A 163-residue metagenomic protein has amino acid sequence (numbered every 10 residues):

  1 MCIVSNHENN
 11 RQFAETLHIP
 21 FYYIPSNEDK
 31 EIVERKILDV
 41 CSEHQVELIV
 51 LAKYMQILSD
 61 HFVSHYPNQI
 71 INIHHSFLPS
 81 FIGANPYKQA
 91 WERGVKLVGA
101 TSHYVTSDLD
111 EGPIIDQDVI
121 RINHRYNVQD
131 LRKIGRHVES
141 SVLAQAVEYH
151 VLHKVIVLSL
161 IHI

Functional and structural regions predicted by a protein language model:
M1-H7: Short internal beta-strands
R11, T16-L17: Surface-exposed, charge/polar-rich loops and edge strands
L17-H18, H65-Y66, R93: Short, structured coil segments at secondary-structure junctions
F21-S26: Short acidic-hydrophobic, aromatic-tinged amphipathic segments that line or gate anion-handling sites
E28-H44, L48-Q89: Rossmann-like adenosine-cofactor binding region
N85-P113: Short, glycine-/small-residue-rich phosphate/pyrophosphate-handling segment
D116-V151: Conserved anion/nucleotide-ligand pocket segment
I161-I163: Conserved small/polar residues in nucleotide/adenosyl-binding loops
